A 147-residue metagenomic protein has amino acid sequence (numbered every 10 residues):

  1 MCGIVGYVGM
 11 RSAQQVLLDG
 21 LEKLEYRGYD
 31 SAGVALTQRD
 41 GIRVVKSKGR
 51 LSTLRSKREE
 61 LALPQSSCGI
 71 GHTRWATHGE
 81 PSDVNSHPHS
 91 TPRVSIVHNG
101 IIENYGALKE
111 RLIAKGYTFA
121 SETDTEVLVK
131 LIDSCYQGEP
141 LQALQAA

Functional and structural regions predicted by a protein language model:
M1-A147: Conserved short alpha-helical segments that host acidic/polar catalytic motifs at enzyme active sites
